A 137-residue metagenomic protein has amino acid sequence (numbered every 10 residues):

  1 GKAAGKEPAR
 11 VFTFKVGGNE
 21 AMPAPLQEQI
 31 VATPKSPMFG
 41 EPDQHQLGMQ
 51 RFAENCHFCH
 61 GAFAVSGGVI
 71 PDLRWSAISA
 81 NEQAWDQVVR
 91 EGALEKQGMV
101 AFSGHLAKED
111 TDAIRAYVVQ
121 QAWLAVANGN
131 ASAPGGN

Functional and structural regions predicted by a protein language model:
G1-F39: Noncatalytic, solvent-exposed loop/strand surfaces of beta-propeller-type extracellular/periplasmic domains
A4, E41, H45, M49 (+3 more regions): Solvent-exposed, acidic/flexible segments
K6-V11, A53-E54, G68: Active-site lining segments that contact anionic ligands and/or coordinate catalytic metals
P23-P25, V69, M99, V126-A131: Short, solvent-exposed loop/turn and secondary-structure capping segments
Q27-R51, P134-N137: Electrostatic cytochrome c docking/interface patches
G48, F52-A62, W85, V89 (+2 more regions): The canonical Cys-X-X-Cys-His
G61-E95, A101: Gly/Gly-Pro-rich "capping" loops immediately C-terminal to redox-active cysteine motifs in periplasmic/lumenal
S103-G136: C-terminal capping alpha-helices of c-type cytochrome domains
